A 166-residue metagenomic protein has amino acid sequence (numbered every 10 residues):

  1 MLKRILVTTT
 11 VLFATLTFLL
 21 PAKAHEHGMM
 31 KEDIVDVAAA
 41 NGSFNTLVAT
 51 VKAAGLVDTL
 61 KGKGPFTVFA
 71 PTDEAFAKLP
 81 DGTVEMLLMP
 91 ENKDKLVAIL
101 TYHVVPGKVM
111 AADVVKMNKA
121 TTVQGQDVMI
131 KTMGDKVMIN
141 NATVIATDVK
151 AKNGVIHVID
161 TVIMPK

Functional and structural regions predicted by a protein language model:
M1-T9: Bacterial N-terminal signal peptides that target proteins for export
L2, L20-K166: Mature, structured domains of secreted/extracytosolic soluble proteins
T8, T15-K23: C-terminal segment of classical bacterial N-terminal signal peptides
A14-T15, T83: Single-residue recognition of alpha-helix boundary sites
